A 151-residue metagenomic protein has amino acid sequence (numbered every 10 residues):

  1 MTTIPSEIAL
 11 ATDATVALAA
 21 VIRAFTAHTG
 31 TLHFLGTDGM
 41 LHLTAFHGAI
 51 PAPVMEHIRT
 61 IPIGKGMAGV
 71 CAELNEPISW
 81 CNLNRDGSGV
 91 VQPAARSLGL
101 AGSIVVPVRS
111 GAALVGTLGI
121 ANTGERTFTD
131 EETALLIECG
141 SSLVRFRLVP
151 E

Functional and structural regions predicted by a protein language model:
T3-A20: Signal-transducing coiled-coil linker helices
A20, T31-M55, R59: GAF sensory/regulatory domain recognition with acknowledged cross-activation on helical regulatory dimers
P51-V54, C81-G102: Signal-transducing coupling segments at domain and membrane junctions
P53-P77: Acidic/proline- and glycine-rich, intrinsically disordered low-complexity segments that serve as regulatory linkers
A101-R109: A short, aliphatic-rich beta-strand micro-motif
S110, F128-L148: Amphipathic alpha-helical "output/dimerization" segments
L114: Glycine-rich acetyl-CoA-binding "A-motif" of GNAT/NAT acetyltransferases
T117-R126: Short beta-strand-to-loop transition segments that serve as allosteric relay/switch motifs in sensory/regulatory domains
